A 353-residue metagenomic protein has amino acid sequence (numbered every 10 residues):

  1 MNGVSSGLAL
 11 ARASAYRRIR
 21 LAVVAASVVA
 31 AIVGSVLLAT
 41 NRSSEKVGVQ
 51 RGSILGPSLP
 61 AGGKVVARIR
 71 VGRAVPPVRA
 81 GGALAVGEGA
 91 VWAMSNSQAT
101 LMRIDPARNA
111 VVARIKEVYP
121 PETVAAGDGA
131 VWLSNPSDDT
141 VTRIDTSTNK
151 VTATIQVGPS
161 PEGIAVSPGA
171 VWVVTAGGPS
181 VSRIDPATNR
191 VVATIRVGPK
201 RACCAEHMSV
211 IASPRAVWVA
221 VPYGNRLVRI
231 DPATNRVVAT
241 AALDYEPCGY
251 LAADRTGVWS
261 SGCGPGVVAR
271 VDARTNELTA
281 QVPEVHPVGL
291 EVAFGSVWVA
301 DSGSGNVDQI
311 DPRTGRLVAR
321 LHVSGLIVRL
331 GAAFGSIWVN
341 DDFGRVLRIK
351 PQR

Functional and structural regions predicted by a protein language model:
N2-Y16: Juxtamembrane low-complexity tails/linkers enriched in Ser/Thr-Pro and polybasic
A13, A26, A30-R353: Predominantly soluble domains enriched in secretory-pathway, periplasmic, or organellar proteins
R18-A25: Short, hydrophobic alpha-helical membrane anchors of single-pass surface/secreted proteins
